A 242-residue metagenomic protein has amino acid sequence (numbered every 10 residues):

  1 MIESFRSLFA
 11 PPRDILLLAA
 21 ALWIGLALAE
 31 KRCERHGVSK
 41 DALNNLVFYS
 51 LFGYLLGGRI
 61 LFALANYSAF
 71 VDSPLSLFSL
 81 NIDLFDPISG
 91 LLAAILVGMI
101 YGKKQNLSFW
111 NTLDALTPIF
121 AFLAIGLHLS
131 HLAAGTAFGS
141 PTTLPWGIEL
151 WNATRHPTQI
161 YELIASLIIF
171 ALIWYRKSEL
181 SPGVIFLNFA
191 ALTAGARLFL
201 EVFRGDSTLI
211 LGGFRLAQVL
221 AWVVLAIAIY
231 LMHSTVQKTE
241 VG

Functional and structural regions predicted by a protein language model:
M1-G242: A feature for loop-to-transmembrane-helix boundaries and adjacent hydrophobic helices in multi-pass integral membrane
